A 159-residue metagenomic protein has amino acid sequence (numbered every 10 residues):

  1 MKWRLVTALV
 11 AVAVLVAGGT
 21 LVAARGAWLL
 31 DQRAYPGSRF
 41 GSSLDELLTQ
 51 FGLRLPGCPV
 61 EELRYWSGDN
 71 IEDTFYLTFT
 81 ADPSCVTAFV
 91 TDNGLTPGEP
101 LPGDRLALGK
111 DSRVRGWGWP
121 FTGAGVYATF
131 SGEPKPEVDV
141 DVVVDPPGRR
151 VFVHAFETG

Functional and structural regions predicted by a protein language model:
R4-R25: Hydrophobic membrane-insertion alpha-helices, especially the h-region of bacterial N-terminal signal peptides
W28-C85: Extracytoplasmic low-complexity, Pro/Thr/Ser/Ala/Gly-rich segments that lie immediately after a secretion/anchoring
Y65, A124-G132: Short beta-strand segments that buttress and anchor functional surface loops
G68-G125: Mature extracytoplasmic domains of secretory-pathway proteins
E72-F75, P134-D139, F152: Short, surface-exposed coil-to-beta transition loops
C85-T87, A128, P134-E137, T158-G159: Short, surface-exposed beta-strand/loop "edge" segments at domain boundaries and coil↔beta transitions
S131-E133, E137-P147: Short, exposed beta-strand-loop hairpins at the edges of beta-sheets in extracellular/periplasmic proteins
V144-G159: Extracytoplasmic/periplasmic C-terminal soluble domains
